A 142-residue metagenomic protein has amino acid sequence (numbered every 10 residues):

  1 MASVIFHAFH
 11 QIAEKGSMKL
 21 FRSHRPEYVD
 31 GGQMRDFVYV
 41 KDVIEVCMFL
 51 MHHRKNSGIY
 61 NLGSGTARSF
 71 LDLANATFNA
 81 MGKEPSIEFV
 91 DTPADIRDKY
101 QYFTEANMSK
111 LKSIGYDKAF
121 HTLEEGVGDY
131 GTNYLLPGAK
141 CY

Functional and structural regions predicted by a protein language model:
M1-F6, Y28: Flexible, glycine-rich beta-alpha linker
F6-I12: Short amphipathic alpha-helices and their capping/turn segments at secondary-structure boundaries
I12-Y142: C-terminal substrate-binding subdomain of Rossmann-fold SDR/epimerase-dehydratase oxidoreductases
